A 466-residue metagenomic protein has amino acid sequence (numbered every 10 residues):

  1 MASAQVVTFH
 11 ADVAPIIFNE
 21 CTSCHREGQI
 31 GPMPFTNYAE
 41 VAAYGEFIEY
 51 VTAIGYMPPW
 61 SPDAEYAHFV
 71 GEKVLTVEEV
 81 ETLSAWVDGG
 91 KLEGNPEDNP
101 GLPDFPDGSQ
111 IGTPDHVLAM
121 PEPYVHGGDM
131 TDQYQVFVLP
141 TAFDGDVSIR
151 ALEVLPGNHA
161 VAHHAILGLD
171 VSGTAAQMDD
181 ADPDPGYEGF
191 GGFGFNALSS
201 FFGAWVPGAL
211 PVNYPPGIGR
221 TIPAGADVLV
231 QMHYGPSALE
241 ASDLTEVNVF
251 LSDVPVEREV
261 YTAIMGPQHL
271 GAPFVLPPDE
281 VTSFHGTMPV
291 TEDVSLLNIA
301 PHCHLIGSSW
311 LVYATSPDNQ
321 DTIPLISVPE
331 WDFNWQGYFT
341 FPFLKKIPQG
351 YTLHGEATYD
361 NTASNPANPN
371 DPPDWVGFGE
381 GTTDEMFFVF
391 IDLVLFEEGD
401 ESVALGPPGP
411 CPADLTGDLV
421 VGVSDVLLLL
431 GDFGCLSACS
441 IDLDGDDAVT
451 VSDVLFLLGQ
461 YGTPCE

Functional and structural regions predicted by a protein language model:
A2-L139, G225-Q231, Q460: Aromatic- and Gly/Pro-enriched helix-to-coil junctions and flexible linker segments
Q5, A67, P407-E466: Cellulosome-associated attachment modules in secreted, modular CAZymes
V13, L83, L152, V228 (+6 more regions): Residue-level detector of buried hydrophobic side-chain packing in well-ordered secondary-structure elements
E27-I30, D360, G434-C435, G462-T463: Acidic glycine-/aspartate-rich tracts in secreted/extracellular proteins
I30-M33, A162, G307, A438-S440: Short secondary-structure junction motifs
F35, M57, F202-W205, A413-L415 (+1 more regions): Short clusters of hydrophobic/aromatic residues that line enzyme substrate/ligand-binding pockets
Y50-I54, L305, P317, D432: Glycine-rich, acidic and aromatic/proline-enriched surface loops and short helix-turn segments that act as binding
P62-F69, D98-S295, A300-P408: Beta-strand-centric surfaces of beta-sandwich/beta-rich domains
